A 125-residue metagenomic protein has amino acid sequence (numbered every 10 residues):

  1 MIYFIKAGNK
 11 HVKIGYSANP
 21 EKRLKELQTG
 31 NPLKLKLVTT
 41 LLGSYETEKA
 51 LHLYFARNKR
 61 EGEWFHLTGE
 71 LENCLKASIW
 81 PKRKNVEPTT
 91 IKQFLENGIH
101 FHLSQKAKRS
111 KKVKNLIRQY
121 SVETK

Functional and structural regions predicted by a protein language model:
M1-K125: Non-catalytic accessory segments flanking enzymatic or RNA/DNA-binding domains
